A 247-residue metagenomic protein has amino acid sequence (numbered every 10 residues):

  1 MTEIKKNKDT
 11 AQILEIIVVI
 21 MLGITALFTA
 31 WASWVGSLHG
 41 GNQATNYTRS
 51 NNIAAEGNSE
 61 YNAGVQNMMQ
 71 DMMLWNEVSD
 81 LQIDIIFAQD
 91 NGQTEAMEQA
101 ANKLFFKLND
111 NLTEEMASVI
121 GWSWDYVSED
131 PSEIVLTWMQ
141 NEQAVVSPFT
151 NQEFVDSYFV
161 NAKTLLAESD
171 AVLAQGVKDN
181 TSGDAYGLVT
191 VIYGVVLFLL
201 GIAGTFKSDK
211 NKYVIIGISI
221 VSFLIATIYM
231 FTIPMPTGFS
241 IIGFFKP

Functional and structural regions predicted by a protein language model:
T2-N42, D184-F239: Alpha-helical transmembrane segments and their immediate juxtamembrane boundary regions in integral membrane proteins
Q12, V19, F28, V35 (+6 more regions): Surface positions of alpha-helical coiled-coils, especially the charged/polar e/g heptad sites that form inter-helical
L27-W34, A54-G57, Y61-G64, M116 (+5 more regions): A structural signal for well-ordered alpha-helices, especially hydrophobic packing surfaces of coiled-coils
G36-A55, I241: Alpha-helical transmembrane signal-anchor/signal-peptide segments
Y47, N67, L74-E77, L81 (+4 more regions): Flexible domain-boundary/linker segments
N52-S169: Long, solvent-exposed extracytoplasmic domains/loops
T150-I202: Soluble extracytoplasmic domains of inner/organellar membrane proteins
T237-P247: Cytosolic/matrix-facing juxtamembrane and C-terminal tails of multi-pass cellular membrane proteins
